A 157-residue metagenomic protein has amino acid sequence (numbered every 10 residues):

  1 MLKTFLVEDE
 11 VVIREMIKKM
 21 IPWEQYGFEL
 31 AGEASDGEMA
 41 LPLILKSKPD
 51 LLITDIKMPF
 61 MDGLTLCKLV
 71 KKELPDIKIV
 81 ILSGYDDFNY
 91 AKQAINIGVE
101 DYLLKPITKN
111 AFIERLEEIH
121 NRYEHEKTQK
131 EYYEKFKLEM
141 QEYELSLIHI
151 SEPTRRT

Functional and structural regions predicted by a protein language model:
M1-K3: Non-catalytic signal-transmission and effector/linker regions of two-component phosphorelay proteins
F5, E29-G32, D101: Structural signal for short hydrophobic segments within the conserved structured cores of catalytic domains across
E8: Conserved acidic carboxylate
V11-G32, K46: Two-component/phosphorelay signaling modules centered on CheY-like receiver
M39-M140: CheY-like receiver
I148-T157: Single conserved hydrophobic/aromatic residue that forms the stacking wall/gate of nucleotide- or nucleobase-binding
